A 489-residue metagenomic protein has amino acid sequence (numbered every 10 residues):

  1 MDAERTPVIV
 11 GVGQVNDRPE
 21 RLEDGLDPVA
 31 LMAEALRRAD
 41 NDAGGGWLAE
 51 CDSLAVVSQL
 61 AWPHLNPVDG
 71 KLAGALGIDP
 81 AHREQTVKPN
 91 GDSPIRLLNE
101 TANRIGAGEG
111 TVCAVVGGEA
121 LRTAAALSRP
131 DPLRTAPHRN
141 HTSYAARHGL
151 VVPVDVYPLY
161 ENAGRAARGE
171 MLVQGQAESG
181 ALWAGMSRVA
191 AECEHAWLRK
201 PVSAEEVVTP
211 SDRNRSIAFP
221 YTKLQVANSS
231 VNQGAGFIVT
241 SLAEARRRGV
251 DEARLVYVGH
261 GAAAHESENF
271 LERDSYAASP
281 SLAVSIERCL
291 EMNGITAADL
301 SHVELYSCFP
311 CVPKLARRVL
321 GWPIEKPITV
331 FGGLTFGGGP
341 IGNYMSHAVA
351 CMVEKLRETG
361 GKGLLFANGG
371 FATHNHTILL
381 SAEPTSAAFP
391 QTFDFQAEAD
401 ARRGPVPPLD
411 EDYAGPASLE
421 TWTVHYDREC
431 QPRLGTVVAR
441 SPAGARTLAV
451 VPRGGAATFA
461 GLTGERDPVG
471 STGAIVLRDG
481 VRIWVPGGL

Functional and structural regions predicted by a protein language model:
M1-V87, A102-G110, A114-E244, R248-F336 (+2 more regions): Conserved "HGTGT" condensation-loop signature of ketosynthase/thiolase-family condensing enzymes that catalyze
I95-N103: Conserved phosphate-binding catalytic cores of ATP/NTP-utilizing and phosphoryl-transfer enzymes
N99-E100, S275, I341-A348: Short, surface-exposed amphipathic charged segments that create phosphate/polyanion-binding patches used for binding
G337, I341-M345, R357-G360: A conserved active-site cap/scaffold subdomain adjacent to cofactor or substrate pockets
C351-R357: Oxidoreductase and adenylate-handling cofactor-binding alpha/beta cores
G363-L365: Active-site capping/gating regions of soluble enzymes
N368: Conserved anion/nucleotide-ligand pocket segment
T373: Gly/Pro-rich active-site capping loops and adjacent beta-alpha segments that organize cofactor/substrate pockets
